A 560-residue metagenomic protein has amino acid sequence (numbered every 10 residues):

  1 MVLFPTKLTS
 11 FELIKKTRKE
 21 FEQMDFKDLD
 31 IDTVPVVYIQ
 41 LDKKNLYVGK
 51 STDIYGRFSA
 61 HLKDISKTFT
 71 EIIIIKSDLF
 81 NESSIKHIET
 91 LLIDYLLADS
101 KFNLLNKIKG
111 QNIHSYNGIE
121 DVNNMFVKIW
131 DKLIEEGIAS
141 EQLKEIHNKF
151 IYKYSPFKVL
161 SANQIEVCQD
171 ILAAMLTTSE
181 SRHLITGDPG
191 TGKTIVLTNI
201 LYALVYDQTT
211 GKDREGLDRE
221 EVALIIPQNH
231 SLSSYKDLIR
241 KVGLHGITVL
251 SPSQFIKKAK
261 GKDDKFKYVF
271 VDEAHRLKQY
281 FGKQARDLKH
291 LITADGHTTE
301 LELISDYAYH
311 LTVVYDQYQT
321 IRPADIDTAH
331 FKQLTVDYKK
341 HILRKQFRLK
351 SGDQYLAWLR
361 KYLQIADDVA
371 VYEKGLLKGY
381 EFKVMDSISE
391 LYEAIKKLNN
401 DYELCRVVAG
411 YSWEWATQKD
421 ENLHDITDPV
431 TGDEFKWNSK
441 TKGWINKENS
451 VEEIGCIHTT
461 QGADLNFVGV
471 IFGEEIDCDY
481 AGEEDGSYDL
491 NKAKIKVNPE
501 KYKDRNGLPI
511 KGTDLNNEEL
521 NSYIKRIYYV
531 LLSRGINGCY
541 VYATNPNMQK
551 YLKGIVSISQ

Functional and structural regions predicted by a protein language model:
M1-I54: GIY-YIG nuclease catalytic motif and its immediate N-terminal context
P35, N45, I54-A139: Structure-specific nucleic-acid interaction/processing domains
P156-S181: N-terminal pre-P-loop "Q-motif" helix
G192: Conserved glycine(s) of the Walker
V196, I200: Hydrophobic positions on the alpha1 helix immediately C-terminal to the Walker A/P-loop
H245-L398, F435: Conserved P-loop NTPase catalytic core
H310-T312, E453-I457, Q461-Q560: C-terminal accessory regions
A324-D327, Y338-L356, Q364-E474, C478-G482 (+1 more regions): Conserved helicase/translocase motor-coupling segment
